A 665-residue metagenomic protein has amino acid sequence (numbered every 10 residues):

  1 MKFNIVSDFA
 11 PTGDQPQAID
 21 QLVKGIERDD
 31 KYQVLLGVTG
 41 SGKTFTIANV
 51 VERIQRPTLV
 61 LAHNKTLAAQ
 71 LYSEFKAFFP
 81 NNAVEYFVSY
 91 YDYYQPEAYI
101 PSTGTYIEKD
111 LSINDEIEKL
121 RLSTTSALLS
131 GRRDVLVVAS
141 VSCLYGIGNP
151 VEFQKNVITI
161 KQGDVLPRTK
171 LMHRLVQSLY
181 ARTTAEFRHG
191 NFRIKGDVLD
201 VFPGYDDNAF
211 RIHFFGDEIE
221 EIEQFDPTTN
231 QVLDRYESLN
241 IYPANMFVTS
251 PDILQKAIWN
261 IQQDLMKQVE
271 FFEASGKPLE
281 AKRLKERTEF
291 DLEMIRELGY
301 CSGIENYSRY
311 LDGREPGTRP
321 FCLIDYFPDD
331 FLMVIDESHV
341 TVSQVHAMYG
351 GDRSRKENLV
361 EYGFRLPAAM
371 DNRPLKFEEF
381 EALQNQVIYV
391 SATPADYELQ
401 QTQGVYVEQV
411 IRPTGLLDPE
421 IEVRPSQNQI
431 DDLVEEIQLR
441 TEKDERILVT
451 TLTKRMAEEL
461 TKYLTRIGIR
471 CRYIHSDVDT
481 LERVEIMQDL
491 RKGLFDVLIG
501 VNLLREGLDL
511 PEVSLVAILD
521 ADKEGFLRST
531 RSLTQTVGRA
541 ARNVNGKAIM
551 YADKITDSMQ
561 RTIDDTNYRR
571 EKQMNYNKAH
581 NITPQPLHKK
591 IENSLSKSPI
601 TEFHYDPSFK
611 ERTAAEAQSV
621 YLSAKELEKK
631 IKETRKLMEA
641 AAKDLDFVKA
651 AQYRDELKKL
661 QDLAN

Functional and structural regions predicted by a protein language model:
M1-K2, L439, K572-Q652, L657-N665: Acidic, low-complexity intrinsically disordered tails
M1-P599: ASCE RecA-like P-loop NTPase motor cores that couple ATP hydrolysis to mechanical translocation on nucleic acids
